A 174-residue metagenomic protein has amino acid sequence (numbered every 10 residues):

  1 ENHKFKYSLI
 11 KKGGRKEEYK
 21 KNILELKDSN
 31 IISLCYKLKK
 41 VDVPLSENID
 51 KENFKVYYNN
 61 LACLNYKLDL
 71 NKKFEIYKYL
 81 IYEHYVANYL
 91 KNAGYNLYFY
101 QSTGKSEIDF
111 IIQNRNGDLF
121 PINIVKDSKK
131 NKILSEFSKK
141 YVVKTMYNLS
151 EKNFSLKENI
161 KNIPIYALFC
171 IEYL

Functional and structural regions predicted by a protein language model:
E1-N116: Accessory nucleic acid-recognition modules appended to NTPase machines
I10, N123-K126: Short, flexible loop segments at the rims of nucleotide/cofactor-binding pockets, characterized by
Y66, F120-I122, K132: Short acidic, gly/pro-rich beta-turn/loop elements at beta-sheet edges and active-site/ligand-binding grooves
F99, P121-I124: Short catalytic-loop micro-motif centered on adjacent basic/acidic residues
D118-F120, T145: Structural motif
V125-Y166: Catalytic cores of nucleic-acid endonucleases
I165-L174: C-terminal helix of von Willebrand factor
